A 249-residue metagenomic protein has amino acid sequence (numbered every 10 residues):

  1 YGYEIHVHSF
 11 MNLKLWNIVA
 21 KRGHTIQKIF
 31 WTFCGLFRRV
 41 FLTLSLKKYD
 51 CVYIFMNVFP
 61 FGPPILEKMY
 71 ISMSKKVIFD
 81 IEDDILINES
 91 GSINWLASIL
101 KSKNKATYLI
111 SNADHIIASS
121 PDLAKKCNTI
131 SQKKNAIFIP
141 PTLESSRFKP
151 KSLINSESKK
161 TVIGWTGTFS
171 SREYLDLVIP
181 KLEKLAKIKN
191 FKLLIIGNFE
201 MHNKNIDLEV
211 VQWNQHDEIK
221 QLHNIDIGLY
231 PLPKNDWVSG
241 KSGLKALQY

Functional and structural regions predicted by a protein language model:
Y1, V7, T142-N224: Conserved catalytic-core segment of nucleotide-activated headgroup transferases in glycan assembly
Y1-Y49, F199: N-terminal strand-loop element at the rim of the active site of nucleotide-sugar-dependent glycosyltransferases
S9, I78, S111-P150: Donor nucleotide-sugar binding/catalytic pocket of nucleotide-sugar-dependent glycosyltransferases
L13-L15, V52-S74, D80-I81, L175 (+1 more regions): An aromatic- and histidine-rich active-site surface loop
L36-Y49, F61-M73, F79, I85 (+1 more regions): Membrane-proximal helix-turn-helix segments that form the acceptor-binding/catalytic region of lipid-linked
V52, I116, I227-G228: Hydrophobic acceptor-binding patch used for acceptor engagement in glycosyltransferases
F59, D122-A124, E200: Alpha-helix capping/helix-boundary segments
E173, H216-Q248: Nucleotide-sugar-dependent
